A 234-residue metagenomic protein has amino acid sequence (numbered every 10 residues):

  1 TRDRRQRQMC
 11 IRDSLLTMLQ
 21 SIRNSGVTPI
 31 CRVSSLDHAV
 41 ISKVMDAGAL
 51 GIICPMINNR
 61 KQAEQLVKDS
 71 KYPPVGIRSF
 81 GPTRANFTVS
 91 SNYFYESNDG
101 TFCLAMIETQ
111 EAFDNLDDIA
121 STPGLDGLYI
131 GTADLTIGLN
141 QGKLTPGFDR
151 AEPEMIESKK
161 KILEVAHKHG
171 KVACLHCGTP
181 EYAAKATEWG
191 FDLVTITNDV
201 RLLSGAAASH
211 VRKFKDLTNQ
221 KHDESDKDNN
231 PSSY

Functional and structural regions predicted by a protein language model:
T1-I11: Single conserved hydrophobic/aromatic residue that forms the stacking wall/gate of nucleotide- or nucleobase-binding
Q8, G51-Q62, L128-L139, F191-H210: Glycine-rich phosphate-binding active-site loops on the catalytic face of alpha/beta enzymes
R12-H38, S42-D46, D69-V75, S97-N98 (+2 more regions): Alpha-helix-loop-beta-strand connector modules within alpha/beta enzyme cores
P29-V33, I52-C54, C103-E108, L128-I130 (+2 more regions): Hydrophobic faces of well-ordered beta-strands that scaffold small-molecule active sites in alpha/beta enzyme cores
A39, G51-P123, G127-I137, E224-Y234: Conserved anion-binding
M45, A120-S121, T187: Non-catalytic positions within long, well-ordered alpha-helices that form the structural scaffold/packing of enzyme
A49-G51, K68, Y72-S79, L139-I156 (+1 more regions): Glycine-rich tight-turn/loop motif centered on a GG-T
N198-L202, A207-Y234: Extended, intrinsically disordered, low-complexity segments
